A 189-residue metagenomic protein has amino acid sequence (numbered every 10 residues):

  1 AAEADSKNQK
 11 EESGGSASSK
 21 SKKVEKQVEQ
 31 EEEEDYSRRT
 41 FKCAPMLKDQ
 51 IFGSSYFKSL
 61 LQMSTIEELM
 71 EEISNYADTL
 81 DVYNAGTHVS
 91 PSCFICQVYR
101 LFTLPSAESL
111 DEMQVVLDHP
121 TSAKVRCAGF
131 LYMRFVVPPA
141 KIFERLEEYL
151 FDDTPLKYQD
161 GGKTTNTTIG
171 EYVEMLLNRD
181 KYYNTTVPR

Functional and structural regions predicted by a protein language model:
A1-A2, R189: Accessible peptide chain termini
A2-S6, K10-S13: Acidic/serine- and proline-rich intrinsically disordered regions
E11-L117, D160, T167-P188: Extended alpha-helical interaction segments
D118-R189: Alpha-helical bundle/repeat cores within regulatory domains of eukaryotic proteins
